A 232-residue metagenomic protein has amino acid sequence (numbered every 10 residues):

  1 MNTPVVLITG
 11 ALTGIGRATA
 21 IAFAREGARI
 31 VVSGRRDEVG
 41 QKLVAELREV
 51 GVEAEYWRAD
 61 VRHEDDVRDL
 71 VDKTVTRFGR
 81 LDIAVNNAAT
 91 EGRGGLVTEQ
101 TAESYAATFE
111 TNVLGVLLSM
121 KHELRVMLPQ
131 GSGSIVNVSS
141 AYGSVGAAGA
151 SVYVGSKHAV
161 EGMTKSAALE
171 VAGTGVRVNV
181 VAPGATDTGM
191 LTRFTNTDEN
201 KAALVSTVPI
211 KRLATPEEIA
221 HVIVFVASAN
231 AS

Functional and structural regions predicted by a protein language model:
L12-T13, R36: Conserved glycine-rich cofactor-binding loop
D37, A59-L70, A102, E217: The beta1-alpha1 cofactor-binding region of Rossmann-like NAD(H)/NADP(H)-dependent oxidoreductases
R68, E91-A106, P129, G149-V152 (+1 more regions): Conserved mid-core segment of classical short-chain dehydrogenase/reductases
T98-L117, S132, V136, V160-E161 (+2 more regions): Catalytic Tyr-X3-Lys loop
M120, S156, T164: Active-site helix of classical SDR
R125, L169-G173, S232: Alpha-helical segment proximal to the catalytic Tyr-Lys
S140: Residue(s) in the substrate-gating loop at a strand-loop-helix junction that position the organic substrate next
R212-S232: C-terminal substrate-recognition "lid" of short-chain dehydrogenase/reductases
